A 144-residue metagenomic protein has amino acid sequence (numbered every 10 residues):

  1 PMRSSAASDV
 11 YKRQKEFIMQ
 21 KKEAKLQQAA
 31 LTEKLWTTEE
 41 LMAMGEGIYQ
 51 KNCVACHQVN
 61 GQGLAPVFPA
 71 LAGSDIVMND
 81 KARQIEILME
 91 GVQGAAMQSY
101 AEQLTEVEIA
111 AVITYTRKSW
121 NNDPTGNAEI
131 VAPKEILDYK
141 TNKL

Functional and structural regions predicted by a protein language model:
P1, M42, G73-S74: Short, surface-exposed loop/turn motifs that are enriched in glycine and acidic residues and include a nearby proline
P1-Y11: Single conserved hydrophobic/aromatic residue that forms the stacking wall/gate of nucleotide- or nucleobase-binding
R13-E39, E106-L144: Flexible coil segments in periplasmic/lumen-exposed cytochrome c-class electron-transfer proteins
Q20-K21, K25, N52, V59-G63 (+3 more regions): A short secondary-structure junction motif
T38-L64, V77-E90: Sequence/structural segment immediately N-terminal to covalent heme-attachment motifs in c-type and related
A70-G126: Extracytoplasmic electron-transfer domains, predominantly the class I c-type cytochrome c fold
